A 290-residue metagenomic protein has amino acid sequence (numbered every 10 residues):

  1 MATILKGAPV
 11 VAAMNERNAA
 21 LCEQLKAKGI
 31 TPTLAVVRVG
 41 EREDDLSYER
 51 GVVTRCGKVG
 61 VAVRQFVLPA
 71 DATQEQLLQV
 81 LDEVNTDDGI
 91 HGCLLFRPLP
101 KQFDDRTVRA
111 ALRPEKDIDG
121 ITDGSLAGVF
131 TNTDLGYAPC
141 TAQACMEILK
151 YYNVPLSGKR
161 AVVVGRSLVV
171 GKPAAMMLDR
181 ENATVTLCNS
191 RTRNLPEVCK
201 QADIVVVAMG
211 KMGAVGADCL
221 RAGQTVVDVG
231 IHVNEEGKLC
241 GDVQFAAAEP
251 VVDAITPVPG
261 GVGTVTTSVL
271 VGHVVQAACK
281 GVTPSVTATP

Functional and structural regions predicted by a protein language model:
M1-I30: Positively charged, low-complexity intrinsically disordered leader regions
T31-G40: Short beta-strand segments enriched in small/hydrophobic residues
V39-V53, A127, G136-T225, N234 (+1 more regions): Glycine-rich phosphate/diphosphate-binding loop of Rossmann-like nucleotide-binding domains
C56-A70, V185-L187: Short beta-strand elements in bilobed, periplasmic/extracellular small-molecule ligand-binding domains
Q76-D88: Short, well-structured alpha-helical segments in soluble
G92-L156: Anion-binding alpha/beta catalytic cores of soluble intermediary-metabolism enzymes, centered on
F96, A208-M209, V229: Short, well-ordered coil/turn residues at beta-beta hairpins and beta-strand->alpha-helix junctions within
R106-A127, G230-V282: Rossmann-fold NAD(P)-binding glycine/threonine-rich loop
